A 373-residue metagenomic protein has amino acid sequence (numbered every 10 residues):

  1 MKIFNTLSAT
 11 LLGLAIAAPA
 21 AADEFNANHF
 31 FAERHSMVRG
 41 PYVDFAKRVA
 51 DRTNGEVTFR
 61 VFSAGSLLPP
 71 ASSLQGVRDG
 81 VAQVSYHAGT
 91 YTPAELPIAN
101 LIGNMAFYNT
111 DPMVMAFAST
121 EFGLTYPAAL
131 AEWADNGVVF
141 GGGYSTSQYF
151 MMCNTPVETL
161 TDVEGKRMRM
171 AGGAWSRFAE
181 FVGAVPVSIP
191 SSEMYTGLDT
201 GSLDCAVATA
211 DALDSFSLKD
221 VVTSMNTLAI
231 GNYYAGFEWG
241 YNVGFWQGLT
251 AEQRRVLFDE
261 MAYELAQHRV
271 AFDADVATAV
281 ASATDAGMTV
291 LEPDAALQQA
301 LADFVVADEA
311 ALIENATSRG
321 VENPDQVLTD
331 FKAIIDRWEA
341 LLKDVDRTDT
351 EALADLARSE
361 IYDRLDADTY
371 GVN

Functional and structural regions predicted by a protein language model:
M1, A22-D23: Absolute protein N-terminus
M1-S8: Bacterial N-terminal signal peptides that target proteins for export
A9-T10, A20: Cleavable N-terminal signal peptides
I16-A22: Sec/Tat signal peptide C-region and signal peptidase I cleavage site
D23-M113, F140-N373: N-terminal secretory/targeting leader peptides
N109-D135: Short, solvent-exposed loop/beta-turn-alpha elements that line the ligand-binding surface or hinge of extracytoplasmic
